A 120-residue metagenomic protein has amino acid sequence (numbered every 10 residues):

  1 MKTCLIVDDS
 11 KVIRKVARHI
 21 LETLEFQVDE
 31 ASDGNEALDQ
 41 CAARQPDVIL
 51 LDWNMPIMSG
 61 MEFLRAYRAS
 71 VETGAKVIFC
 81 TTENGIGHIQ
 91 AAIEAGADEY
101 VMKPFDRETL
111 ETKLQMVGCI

Functional and structural regions predicted by a protein language model:
K15-T23: Charged docking surfaces used in two-component/phosphorelay signaling
E25-S32, Q40: Short hydrophobic/Thr-rich beta-strand motif most characteristic of the beta2 strand and flanking loop of CheY-like
D33-E36, S59-R65: Acidic catalytic/metal-coordinating carboxylates
R44-L50: Active-site beta3 strand of CheY-like receiver
M55: Receiver (REC) domain active-site loop signature in two-component systems and cognate sites in sensor histidine kinases
E62, N84-E99, T109-T112: Alpha4 helix (beta4-alpha4-beta5 surface) of REC/receiver domains from two-component response regulators
K103: A Lys-centered signature of the CheY-like receiver
